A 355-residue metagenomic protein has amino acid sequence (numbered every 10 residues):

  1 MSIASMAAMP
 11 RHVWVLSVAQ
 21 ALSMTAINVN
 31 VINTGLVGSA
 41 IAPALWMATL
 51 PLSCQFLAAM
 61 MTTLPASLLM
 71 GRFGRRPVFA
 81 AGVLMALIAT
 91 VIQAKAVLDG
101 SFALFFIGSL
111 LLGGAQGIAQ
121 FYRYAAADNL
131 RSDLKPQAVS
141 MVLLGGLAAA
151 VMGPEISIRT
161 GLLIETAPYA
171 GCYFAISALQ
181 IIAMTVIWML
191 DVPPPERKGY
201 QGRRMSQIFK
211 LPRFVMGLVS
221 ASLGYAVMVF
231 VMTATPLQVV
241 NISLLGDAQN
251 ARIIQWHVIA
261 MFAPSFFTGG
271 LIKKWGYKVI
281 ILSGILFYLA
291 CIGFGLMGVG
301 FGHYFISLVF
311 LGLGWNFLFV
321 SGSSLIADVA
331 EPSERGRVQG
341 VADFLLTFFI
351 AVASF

Functional and structural regions predicted by a protein language model:
M1-P10, D191-S220: Juxtamembrane intracellular "pre-TM" segments in multi-pass secondary transporters
A21, F102-G117, H303-F317: Hydrophobic core of transmembrane alpha-helices in multi-pass small-molecule transporters, especially MFS/SLC-type
N33-L45, T233-Q249, I253: Short amphipathic helix-loop junctions that connect adjacent transmembrane helices in Major Facilitator Superfamily/SLC
T34, G117-L130, F317-A330: Intracellular juxtamembrane helix-capping segments at the cytosolic ends of symmetry-related transmembrane helices
T62-R75, P264-Y277: Helix-to-loop junctions at the C-terminal end of transmembrane segments in multipass secondary transporters
L84-D99, F287-V299: C-terminal ends and interior cores of transmembrane alpha-helices in multi-pass membrane transporters/permeases
G108-L144: Cytoplasmic helix-loop-helix junction between adjacent transmembrane helices in 12-TM secondary transporters
S177-E196: C-terminal membrane-cytosol helix-exit motif in multi-pass small-molecule transporters
